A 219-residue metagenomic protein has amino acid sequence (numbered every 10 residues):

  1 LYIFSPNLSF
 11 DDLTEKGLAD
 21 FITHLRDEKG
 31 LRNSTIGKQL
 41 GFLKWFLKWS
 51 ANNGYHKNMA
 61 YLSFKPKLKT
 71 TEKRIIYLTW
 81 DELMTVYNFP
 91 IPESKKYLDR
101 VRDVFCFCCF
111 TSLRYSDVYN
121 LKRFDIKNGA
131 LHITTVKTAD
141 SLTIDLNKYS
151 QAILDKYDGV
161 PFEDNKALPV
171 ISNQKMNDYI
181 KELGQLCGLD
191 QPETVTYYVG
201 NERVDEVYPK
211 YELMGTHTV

Functional and structural regions predicted by a protein language model:
I3, D11-L13, E28-L62, R114-S116 (+2 more regions): N-terminal DNA-binding recognition helix of tyrosine site-specific recombinases/integrases
F4-T23: A Lys/Arg-rich helix-loop hairpin that forms a DNA/phosphate-binding surface
L18, L43, L47, V118 (+1 more regions): Short, basic/aromatic-rich helical patch in the C-terminal catalytic core of site-specific tyrosine
D20, L25-R26, V86, N120 (+1 more regions): Catalytic cores of nucleotide-enabled group-transfer and carboxylate-activating enzymes in metabolic and assembly-line
N33, G37, H56-Y115, S172-K175: Basic, Lys/Arg- and aromatic-enriched nucleic-acid-binding interface segment
M84, S112, S116-N120, I144 (+3 more regions): Feature representing long, continuous alpha-helical segments
E93-K95, P161-K166, K181-V219: Short, basic (Lys/Arg/His-rich) helix/loop patches that form interaction surfaces in the mid-to-C-terminal regions
T111, N120-K156: Conserved tyrosine-mediated DNA breakage-rejoining catalytic core shared by Y-recombinases
